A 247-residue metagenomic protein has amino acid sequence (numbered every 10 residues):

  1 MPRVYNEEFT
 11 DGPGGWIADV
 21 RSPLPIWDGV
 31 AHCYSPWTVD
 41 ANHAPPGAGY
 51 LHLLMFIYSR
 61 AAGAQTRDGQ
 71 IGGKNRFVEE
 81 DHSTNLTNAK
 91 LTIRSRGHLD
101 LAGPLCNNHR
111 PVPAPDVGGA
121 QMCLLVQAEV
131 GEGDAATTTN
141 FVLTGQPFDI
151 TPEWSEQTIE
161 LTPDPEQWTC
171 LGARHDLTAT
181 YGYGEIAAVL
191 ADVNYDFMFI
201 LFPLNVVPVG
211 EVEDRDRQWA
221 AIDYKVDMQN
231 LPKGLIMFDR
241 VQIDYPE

Functional and structural regions predicted by a protein language model:
M1-E247: Beta-rich carbohydrate-recognition modules and glycan-binding surfaces
